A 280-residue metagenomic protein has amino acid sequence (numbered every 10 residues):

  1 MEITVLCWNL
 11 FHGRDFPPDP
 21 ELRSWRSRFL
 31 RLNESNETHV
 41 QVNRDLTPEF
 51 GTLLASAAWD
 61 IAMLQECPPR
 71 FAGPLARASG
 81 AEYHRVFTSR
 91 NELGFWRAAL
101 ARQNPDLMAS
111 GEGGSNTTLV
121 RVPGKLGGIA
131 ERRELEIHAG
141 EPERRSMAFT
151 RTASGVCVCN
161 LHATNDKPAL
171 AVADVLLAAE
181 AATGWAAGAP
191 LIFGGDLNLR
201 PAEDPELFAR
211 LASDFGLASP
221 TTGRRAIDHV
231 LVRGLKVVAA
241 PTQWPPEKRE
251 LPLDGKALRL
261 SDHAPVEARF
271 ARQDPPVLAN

Functional and structural regions predicted by a protein language model:
M1-A78, T88-L100, L176, D274-N280: N-terminal, active-site-proximal structural segment of metallo-dependent hydrolase catalytic domains
V5-L10, R44, F50-L75, L119 (+4 more regions): Active-site beta-strand/loop signature of hydrolases that rely on acidic residues for catalysis
R14-P18, R31-E34, A109-S110, E141-E143 (+2 more regions): Active-site-proximal loop/helix segment associated with metal-binding centers of metalloenzymes
E34-T38, E131-G140, H162-L170: Surface-exposed cleft-lining segments at the edges of enzyme active sites
Q41-F50, C67, G111, A139-R144 (+3 more regions): Soluble or luminal CAZymes and related metallo-dependent hydrolases
I61-S154, Q243-P246: Structured beta-strand-rich core segments of catalytic domains in phosphoester-bond hydrolases
R90-N91, D106, T164-D166, N198-L199: Short histidine/acidic/glycine/proline-rich micro-motifs that form metal- and phosphate-coordinating active-site loops
G127-A130, E136-I137, A169, A173 (+2 more regions): Metal-dependent phosphoester-hydrolase catalytic domains
